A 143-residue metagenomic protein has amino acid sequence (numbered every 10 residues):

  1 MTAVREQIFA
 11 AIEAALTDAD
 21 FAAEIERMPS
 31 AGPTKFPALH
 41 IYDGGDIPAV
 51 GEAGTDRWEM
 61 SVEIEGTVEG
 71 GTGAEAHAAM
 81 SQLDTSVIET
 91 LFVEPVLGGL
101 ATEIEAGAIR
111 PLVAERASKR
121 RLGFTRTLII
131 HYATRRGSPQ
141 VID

Functional and structural regions predicted by a protein language model:
M1-A31, G44-D143: Charged, amphipathic alpha-helical segments and their flanking helix caps
K35-G45: A short, hydrophobic beta-strand-centered structural micro-motif
